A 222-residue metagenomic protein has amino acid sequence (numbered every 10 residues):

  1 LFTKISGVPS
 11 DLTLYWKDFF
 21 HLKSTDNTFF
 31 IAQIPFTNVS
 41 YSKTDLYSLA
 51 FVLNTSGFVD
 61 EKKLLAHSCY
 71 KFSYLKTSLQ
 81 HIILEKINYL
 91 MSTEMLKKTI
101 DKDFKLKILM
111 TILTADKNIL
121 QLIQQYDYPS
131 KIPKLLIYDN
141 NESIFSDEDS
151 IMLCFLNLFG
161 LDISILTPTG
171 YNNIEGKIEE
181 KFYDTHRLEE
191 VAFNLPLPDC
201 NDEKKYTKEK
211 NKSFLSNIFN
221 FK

Functional and structural regions predicted by a protein language model:
L1-K222: Catalytic-core helical/loop segments in enzymes performing group transfer/polymerization on anionic/lipid-linked
